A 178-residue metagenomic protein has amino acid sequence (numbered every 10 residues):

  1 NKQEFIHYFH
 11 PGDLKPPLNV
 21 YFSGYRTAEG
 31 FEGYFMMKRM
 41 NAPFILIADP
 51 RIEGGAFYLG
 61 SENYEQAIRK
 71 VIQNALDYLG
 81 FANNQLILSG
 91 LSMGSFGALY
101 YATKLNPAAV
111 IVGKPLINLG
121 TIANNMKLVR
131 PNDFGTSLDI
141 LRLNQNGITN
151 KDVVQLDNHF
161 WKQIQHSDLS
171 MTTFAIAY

Functional and structural regions predicted by a protein language model:
N1-G54, I176: Short, surface-exposed "cap/lid" segments of acyl-processing enzymes
P16-V20, A42-F44, L86-I87, A108-V110 (+1 more regions): Hydrophobic beta-strand segments of well-ordered beta-sheets in folded domains
Y21-G24, A48, S89-M93, V112-P115 (+1 more regions): Short His-Asn-centered micro-motif
Y58-G80: Alpha/beta-hydrolase active-site loop
G80-G94: Alpha/beta-hydrolase fold nucleophile elbow
G97-Y101: Hydrolases whose catalytic domains are alpha/beta-hydrolase-1, hotdog thioesterase, or metallo-beta-lactamase-like
T103-Q145: Hydrolase active-site cap/lid region
V129-Y178: The feature captures the conserved acid-bearing segment of alpha/beta-hydrolase catalytic domains
